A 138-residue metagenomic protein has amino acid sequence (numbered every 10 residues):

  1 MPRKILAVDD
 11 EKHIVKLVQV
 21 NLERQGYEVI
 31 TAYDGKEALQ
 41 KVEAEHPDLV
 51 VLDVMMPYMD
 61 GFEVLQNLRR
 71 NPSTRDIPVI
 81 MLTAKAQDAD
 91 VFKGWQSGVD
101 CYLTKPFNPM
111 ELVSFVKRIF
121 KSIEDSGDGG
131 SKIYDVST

Functional and structural regions predicted by a protein language model:
K16-R24: Charged docking surfaces used in two-component/phosphorelay signaling
T31-L49: Acidic, metal-coordinating helix/loop segments flanking the phosphotransfer/catalytic sites of two-component signaling
M56: Receiver (REC) domain active-site loop signature in two-component systems and cognate sites in sensor histidine kinases
F107-K117: C-terminal output helix
I123-T138: CheY-like receiver
